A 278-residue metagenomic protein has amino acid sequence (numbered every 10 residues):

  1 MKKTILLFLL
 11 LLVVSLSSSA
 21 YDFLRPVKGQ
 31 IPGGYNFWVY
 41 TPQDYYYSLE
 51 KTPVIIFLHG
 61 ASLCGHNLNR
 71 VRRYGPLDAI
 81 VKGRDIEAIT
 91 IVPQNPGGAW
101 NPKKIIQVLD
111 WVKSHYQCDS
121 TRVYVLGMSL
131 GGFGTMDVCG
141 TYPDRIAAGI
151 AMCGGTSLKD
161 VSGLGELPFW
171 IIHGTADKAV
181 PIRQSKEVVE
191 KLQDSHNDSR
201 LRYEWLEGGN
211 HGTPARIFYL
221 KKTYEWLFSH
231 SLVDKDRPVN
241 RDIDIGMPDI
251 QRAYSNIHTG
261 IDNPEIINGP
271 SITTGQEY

Functional and structural regions predicted by a protein language model:
S18-V54, A88, F133, V138-T141 (+4 more regions): A domain-start/cap signature at the N-terminus of enzymes
Q43-E50, G98-S129: Gly/Ser-rich "nucleophile elbow"/oxyanion-hole loop immediately N-terminal to the catalytic nucleophile in hydrolases
T52-V54, L58-I106: Active-site machinery of serine-nucleophile hydrolases
N69-V71, P181-K191: Short alpha-helix in the alpha/beta-hydrolase fold that links the catalytic acid
V112-H115, T121-G165: Primarily recognizes the serine-hydrolase "nucleophile elbow" in alpha/beta-hydrolase and SGNH/GDSL folds
G165, W170-H173, D177: Short beta-strand/loop motif that positions the catalytic acidic residue of the alpha/beta-hydrolase fold
G174, Y203-T213: Histidine-bearing beta->alpha loop at or near hydrolase active sites
T259-Y278: Surface-exposed, proline-anchored Ser/Thr-rich loop/turn motifs
